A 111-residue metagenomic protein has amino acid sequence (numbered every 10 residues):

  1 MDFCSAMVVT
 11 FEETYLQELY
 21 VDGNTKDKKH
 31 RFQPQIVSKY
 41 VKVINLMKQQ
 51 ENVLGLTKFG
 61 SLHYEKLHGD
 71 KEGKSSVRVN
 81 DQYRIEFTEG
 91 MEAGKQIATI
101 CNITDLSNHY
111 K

Functional and structural regions predicted by a protein language model:
M1-A6, H68, K74-K111: Enriched for short, Lys/Arg-rich terminal
M1-I44: Arg/Lys-rich, positively charged N-terminal/basic patches that mediate binding to nucleic acids
V9, Q17, L54, L62-E65 (+1 more regions): Flexible, active-site-adjacent loop/turn segments at secondary-structure boundaries
E12, I36, Y40-V43, H63 (+3 more regions): Amphipathic alpha-helical interface surfaces
T14, D27, E51, F59-L62 (+1 more regions): Residue-level signal for pocket-adjacent positions within structured domains
M47: Conserved phosphate-interacting/catalytic interface
E51-S75: A short, surface-exposed loop/turn module that caps and links secondary-structure elements
